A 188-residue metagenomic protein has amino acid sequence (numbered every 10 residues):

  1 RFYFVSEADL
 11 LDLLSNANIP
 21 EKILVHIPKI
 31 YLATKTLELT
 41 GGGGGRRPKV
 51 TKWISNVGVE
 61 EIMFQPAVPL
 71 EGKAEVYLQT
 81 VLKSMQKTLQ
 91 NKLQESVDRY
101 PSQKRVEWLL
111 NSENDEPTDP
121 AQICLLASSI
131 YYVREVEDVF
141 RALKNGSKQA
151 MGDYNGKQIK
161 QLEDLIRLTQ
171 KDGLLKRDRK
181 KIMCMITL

Functional and structural regions predicted by a protein language model:
R1-L37: Amphipathic alpha-helical packing elements
L24, P28-L188: Extended, charged/polar low-complexity intrinsically disordered regions
